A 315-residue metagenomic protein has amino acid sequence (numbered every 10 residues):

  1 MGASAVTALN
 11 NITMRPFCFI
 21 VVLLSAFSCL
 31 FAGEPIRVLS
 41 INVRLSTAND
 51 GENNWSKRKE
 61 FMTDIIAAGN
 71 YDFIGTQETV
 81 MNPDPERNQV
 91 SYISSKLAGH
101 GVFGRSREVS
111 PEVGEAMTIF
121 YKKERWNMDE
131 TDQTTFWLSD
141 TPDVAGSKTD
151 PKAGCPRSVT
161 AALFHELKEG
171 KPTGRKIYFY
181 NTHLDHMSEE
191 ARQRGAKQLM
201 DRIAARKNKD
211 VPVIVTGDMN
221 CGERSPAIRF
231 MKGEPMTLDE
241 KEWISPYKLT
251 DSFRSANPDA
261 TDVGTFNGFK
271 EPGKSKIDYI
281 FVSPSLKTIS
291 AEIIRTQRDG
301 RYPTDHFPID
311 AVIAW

Functional and structural regions predicted by a protein language model:
M1-E34: Bacterial Sec-dependent N-terminal signal peptides
R15, F19, L30-K96, V109-G114 (+3 more regions): N-terminal, active-site-proximal structural segment of metallo-dependent hydrolase catalytic domains
N42-V43, T79, T182-L184, D218-M219 (+1 more regions): Active-site metal-binding loops of divalent metal-dependent hydrolases
S46-T47, M81-P85, E112, H186-S188 (+3 more regions): Active-site environment of divalent metal-dependent phosphoester hydrolases
A67-Y71, Y92-A98, R125, D201-N208 (+1 more regions): Sec-exported extracytoplasmic/periplasmic mature domains
G75-Q77, F103-S106, I214-D218, D251-S252: Active-site neighborhood of phospho(di)ester-bond hydrolases with catalytic His/Asp-centered motifs
Q77-Y180, L184: Structured beta-strand-rich core segments of catalytic domains in phosphoester-bond hydrolases
E190, R194, D201-V213, C221-W315: Metal-dependent phosphoester-hydrolase catalytic domains
